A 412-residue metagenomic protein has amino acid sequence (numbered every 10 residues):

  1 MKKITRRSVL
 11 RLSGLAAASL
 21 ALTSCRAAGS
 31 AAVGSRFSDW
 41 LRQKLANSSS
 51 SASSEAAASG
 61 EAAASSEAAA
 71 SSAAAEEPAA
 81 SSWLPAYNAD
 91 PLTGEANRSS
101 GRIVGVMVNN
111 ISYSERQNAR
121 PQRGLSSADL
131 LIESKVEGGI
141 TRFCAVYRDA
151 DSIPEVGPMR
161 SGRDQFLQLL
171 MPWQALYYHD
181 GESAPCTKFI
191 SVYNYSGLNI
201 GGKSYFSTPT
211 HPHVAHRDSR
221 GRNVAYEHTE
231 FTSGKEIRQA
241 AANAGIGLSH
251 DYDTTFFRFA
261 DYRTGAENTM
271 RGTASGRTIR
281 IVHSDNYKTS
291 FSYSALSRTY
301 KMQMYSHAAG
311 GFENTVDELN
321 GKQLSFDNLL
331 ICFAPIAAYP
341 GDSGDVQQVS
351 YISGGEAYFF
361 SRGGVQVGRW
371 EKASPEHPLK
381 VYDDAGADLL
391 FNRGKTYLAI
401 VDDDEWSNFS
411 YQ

Functional and structural regions predicted by a protein language model:
M1-S24: N-terminal secretory signal peptides and thylakoid transit peptides that target proteins across membranes
R26-G34, L41: Bacterial lipoprotein signal-peptidase II cleavage site
S35-D39, N47-S54, S59-G60, S65-S66 (+3 more regions): Ser/Thr/Pro-rich low-complexity tandem-repeat tracts
E77, S81-A128, E137-Q412: A surface/extracellular/periplasmic glyco- and lipid-processing/surface-interacting theme
